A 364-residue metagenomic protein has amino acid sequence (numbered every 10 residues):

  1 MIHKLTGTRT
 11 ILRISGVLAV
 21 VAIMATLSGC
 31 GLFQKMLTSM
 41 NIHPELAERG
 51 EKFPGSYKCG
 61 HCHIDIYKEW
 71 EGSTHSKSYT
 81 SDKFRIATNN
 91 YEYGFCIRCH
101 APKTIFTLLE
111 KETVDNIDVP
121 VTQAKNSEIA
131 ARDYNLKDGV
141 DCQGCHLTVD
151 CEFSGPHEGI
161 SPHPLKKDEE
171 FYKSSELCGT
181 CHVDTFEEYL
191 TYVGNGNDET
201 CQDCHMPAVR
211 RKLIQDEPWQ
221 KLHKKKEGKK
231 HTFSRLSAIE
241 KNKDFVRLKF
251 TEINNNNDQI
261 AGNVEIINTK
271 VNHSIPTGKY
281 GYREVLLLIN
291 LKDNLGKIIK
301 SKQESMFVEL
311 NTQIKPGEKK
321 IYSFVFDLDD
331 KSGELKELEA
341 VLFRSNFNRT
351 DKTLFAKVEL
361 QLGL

Functional and structural regions predicted by a protein language model:
M1, G16-V17: Beta-rich carbohydrate-recognition modules and glycan-binding surfaces
M1-T10: N-terminal secretory signal peptides that target proteins for export/translocation
I2, V140, G333-E337: A broad structural signal for short, well-ordered beta-strand segments within beta-sheet-rich domains
H3-K4, L136-G139, D198, R283: A short, structural micro-pattern
R13: Short Gly/Ser/Thr- and charged-rich N-terminal loops/segments that act as flexible capping/hinge elements
V17-T26: Bacterial N-terminal signal peptides
C30-G194: Sequence context of c-type cytochrome heme-c attachment sites
N195-D198, D203, P207-L364: Short, conserved sequence motifs used for protein processing/export or organelle targeting and for catalysis
